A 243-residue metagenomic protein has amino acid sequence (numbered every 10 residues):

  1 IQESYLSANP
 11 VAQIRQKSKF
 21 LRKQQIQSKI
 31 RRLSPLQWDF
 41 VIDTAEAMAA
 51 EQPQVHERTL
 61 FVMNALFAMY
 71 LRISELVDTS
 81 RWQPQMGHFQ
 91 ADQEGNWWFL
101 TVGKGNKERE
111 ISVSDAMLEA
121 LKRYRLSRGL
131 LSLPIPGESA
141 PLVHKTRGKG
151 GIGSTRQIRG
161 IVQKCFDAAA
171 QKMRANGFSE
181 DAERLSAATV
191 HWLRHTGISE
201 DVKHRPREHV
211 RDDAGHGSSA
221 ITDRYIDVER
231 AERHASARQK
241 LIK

Functional and structural regions predicted by a protein language model:
I1-R15, L71-S74, C165-K172: N-terminal DNA-binding recognition helix of tyrosine site-specific recombinases/integrases
S4, A65-T79, H204-R205, H216: A short, glycine-centered helix-capping/turn motif at helix boundaries that positions DNA-contacting or catalytic
Y5-D43, G148-K149: Flexible interdomain linker/hinge and immediately adjacent N-terminus of the catalytic tyrosine-recombinase domain
D39-I73: Basic, Lys/Arg- and aromatic-enriched nucleic-acid-binding interface segment
A50, R159-D212, S219: Short, basic (Lys/Arg/His-rich) helix/loop patches that form interaction surfaces in the mid-to-C-terminal regions
D78-R123, G129: Conserved tyrosine-mediated DNA breakage-rejoining catalytic core shared by Y-recombinases
D115-R184: Active-site/catalytic core of tyrosine-dependent DNA strand-transfer enzymes
R207, A214-Q239: Catalytic-site neighborhood detector that most strongly recognizes the C-terminal catalytic loop/helix of tyrosine
